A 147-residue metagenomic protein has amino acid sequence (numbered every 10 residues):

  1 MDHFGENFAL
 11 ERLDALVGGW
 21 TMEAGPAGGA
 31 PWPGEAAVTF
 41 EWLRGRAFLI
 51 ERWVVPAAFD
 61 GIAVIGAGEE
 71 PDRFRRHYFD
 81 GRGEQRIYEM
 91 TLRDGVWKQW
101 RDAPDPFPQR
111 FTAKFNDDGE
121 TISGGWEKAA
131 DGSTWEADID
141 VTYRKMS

Functional and structural regions predicted by a protein language model:
M1-S147: Hydrophobic small-molecule pocket/channel-lining residues, especially in calycin-type beta-barrels
